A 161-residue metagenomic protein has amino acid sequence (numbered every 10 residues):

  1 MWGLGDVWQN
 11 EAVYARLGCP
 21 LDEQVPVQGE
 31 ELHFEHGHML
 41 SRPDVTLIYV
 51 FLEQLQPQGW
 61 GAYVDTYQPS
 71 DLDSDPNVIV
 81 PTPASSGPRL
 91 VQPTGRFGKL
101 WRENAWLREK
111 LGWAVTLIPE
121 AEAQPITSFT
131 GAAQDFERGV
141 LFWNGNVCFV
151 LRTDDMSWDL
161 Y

Functional and structural regions predicted by a protein language model:
M1-Y161: Extended, compositionally biased repeat/scaffold regions that form elongated interaction surfaces
